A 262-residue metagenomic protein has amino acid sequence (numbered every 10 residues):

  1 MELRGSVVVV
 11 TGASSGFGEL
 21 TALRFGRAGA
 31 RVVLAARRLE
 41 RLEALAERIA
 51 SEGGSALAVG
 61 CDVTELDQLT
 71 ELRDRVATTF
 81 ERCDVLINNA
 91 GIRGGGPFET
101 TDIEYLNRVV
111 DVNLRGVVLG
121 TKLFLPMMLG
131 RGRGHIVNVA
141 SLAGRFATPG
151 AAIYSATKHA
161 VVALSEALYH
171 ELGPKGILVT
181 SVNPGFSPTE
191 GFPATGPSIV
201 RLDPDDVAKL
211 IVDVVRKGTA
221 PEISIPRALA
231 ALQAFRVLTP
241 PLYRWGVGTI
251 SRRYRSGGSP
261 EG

Functional and structural regions predicted by a protein language model:
S14-S15: Conserved glycine-rich cofactor-binding loop
A30-A44: Conserved glycine-rich Rossmann-like NAD(P)H-binding loop of the short-chain dehydrogenase/reductase
L39, G60-E71, I103: The beta1-alpha1 cofactor-binding region of Rossmann-like NAD(H)/NADP(H)-dependent oxidoreductases
P97-F98, D102-V110: Substrate-binding pocket helix/loop in short-chain dehydrogenase/reductase
T121, T157: Active-site helix of classical SDR
S141: Residue(s) in the substrate-gating loop at a strand-loop-helix junction that position the organic substrate next
S181, G196-L232: C-terminal helical subdomain
